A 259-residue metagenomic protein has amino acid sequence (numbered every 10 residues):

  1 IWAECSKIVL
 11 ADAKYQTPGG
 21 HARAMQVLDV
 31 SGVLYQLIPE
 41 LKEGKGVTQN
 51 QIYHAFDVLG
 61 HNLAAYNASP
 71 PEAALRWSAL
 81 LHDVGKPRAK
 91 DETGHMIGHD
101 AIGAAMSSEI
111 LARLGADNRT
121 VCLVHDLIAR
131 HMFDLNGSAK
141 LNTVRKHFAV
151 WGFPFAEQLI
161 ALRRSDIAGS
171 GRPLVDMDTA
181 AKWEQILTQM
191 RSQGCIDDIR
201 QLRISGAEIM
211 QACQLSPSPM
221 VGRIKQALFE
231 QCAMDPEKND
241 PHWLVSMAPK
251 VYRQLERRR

Functional and structural regions predicted by a protein language model:
I1, A24, A139-L141, D198 (+2 more regions): A diffuse structural propensity rather than consistent per-protein peaks
I1-G98, I102-A116, P219-M220, I224 (+2 more regions): Glycine- and charge-enriched loop/helix tracts that form the active or gating conduit in phosphate/cation-handling
C5, A24, L37, L41 (+6 more regions): Generic structural signal of hydrophobic/aromatic residues within well-ordered alpha-helices of folded domains
D29, A112, A149, M210-Q211: Short polybasic/polar patches that bind polyanions
S31, L114, S165, A212-C213: Residues at alpha-helix termini
V33-L34, F133, L215: Core structural elements
L63-V175: Divalent metal-dependent catalytic cores for phosphoryl transfer on phosphate-bearing substrates
R172-R259: Terminal helices and disordered tails flanking the catalytic cores of nucleotide-processing hydrolases
